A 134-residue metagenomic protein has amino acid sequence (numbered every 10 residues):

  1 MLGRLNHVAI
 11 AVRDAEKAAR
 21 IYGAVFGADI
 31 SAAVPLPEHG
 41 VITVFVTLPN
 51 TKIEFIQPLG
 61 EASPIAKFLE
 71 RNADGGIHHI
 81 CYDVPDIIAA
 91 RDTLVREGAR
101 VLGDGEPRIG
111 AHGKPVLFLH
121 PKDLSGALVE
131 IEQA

Functional and structural regions predicted by a protein language model:
M1-A19, G75-V84: N-terminal beta-strand motif that seeds the catalytic metal site of vicinal oxygen chelate
L5, A19-Y22, V46, I53-I56 (+4 more regions): Short, structured motif recognition centered on aromatic/hydrophobic residues
D14-D29, L94-E97: Amphipathic alpha-helical segments
K17, P35-H39: Short glycine/proline-centered loop/turn elements that form peptide/ligand docking sites
S31, A62-K67: A short, acidic/glycine-rich surface segment
V34, V44-T47, E54, R91-A134: Vicinal oxygen chelate
P49-I53, G60-A62, I87: Short, charged/polar surface micro-motifs in flexible loops or helix N-caps
L69, A73-A99: Mid-chain, well-packed structural core segment of small domains
